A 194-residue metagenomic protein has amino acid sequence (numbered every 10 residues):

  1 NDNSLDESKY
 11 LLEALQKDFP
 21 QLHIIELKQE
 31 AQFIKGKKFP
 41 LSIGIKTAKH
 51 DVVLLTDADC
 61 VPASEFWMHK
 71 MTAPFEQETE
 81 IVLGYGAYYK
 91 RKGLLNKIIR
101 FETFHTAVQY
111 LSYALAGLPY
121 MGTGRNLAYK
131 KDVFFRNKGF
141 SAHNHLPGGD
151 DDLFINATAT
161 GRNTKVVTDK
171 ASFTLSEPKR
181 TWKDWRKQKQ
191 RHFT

Functional and structural regions predicted by a protein language model:
N1-L11, Q29, C60-V61: A conserved acidic beta->alpha catalytic loop
D2, T56-A58, Y85: Active-site acidic Asp-centered loop
D6-E7, D57-A73: Acidic donor-binding/catalytic loop of UDP-sugar-dependent glycosyltransferases, especially processive GT2
K9-T47: Conserved donor nucleotide-binding strand/loop of the catalytic core
L12-A14, G44, F66-F75, V82-Y85: A short, amphipathic alpha-helix embedded in the catalytic core of nucleotide-handling enzymes
V53: Short aromatic/hydrophobic "clamp" motif used to bind/position activated sugar donors
F75, I81-A107, D132-F135, G139-T194: Catalytic donor/gating beta->alpha subdomain of glycosyltransferases that bind UDP-sugars
Y88-Y89, Y110-A128, K170-L175: A recurrent flexible, glycine/aromatic-enriched loop bordering the glycosyltransferase active site that acts as
